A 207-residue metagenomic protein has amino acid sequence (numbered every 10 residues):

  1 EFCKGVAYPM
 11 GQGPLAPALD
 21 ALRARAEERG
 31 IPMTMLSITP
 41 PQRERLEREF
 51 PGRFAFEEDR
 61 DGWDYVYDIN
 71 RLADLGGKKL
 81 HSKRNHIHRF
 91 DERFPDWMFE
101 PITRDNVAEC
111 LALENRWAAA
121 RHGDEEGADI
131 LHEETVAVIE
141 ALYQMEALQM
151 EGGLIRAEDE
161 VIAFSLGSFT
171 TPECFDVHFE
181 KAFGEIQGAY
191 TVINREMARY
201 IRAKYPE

Functional and structural regions predicted by a protein language model:
E1-P41, R156-E185: Conserved donor-binding loop and adjoining core beta-sheet/short helix segment in diverse acyl/aminoacyl transferases
A21-R25, R89, R116, A141-Q144 (+1 more regions): A generic secondary-structure signal
I31-E49, R60-W63: Short, glycine/charge-rich beta-strand/loop segments that flank catalytic centers and engage negatively charged groups
P32-I38, V66, M98-T103, L154: A structural signal for short, well-ordered beta-strand segments and their strand-loop junctions that often border
G52-E126: Acyltransferase donor/substrate-recognition loop-hinge adjacent to the catalytic core
R93, R202-E207: Short, intrinsically disordered, charge-balanced linker/junction segments flanking boundaries in proteins
D105, E109-E160: Short, conserved active-site entrance elements at the starts or edges of catalytic domains
E140-K204: Glycine/small-residue-rich hydrophobic helix-like segments
